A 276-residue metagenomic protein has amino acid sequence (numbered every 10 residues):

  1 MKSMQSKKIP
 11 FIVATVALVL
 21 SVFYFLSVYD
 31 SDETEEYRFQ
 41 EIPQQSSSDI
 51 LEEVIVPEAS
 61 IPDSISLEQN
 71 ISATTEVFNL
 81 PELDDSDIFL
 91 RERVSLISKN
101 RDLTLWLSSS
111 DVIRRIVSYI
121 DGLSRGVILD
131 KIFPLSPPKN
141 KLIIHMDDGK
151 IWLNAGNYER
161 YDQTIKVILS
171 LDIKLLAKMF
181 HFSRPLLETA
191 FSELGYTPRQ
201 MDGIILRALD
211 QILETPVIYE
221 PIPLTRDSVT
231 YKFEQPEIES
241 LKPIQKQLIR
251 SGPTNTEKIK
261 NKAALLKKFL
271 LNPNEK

Functional and structural regions predicted by a protein language model:
M1-I9: Short, low-complexity patches enriched in S/T/P/G
F11-Y24: Hydrophobic membrane-insertion alpha-helices, especially the h-region of bacterial N-terminal signal peptides
F25, E220-K276: A cross-kingdom marker for long, charged
S31-E76: Juxtamembrane proline-rich low-complexity "stalk" or linker regions positioned immediately after a signal peptide
S86-V94, S108, R115-R160: Signal peptide-directed extracytoplasmic domains
F89-L103, Y158-S170, E239-I244: Acidic/histidine-rich, surface-exposed loop or edge segments in extracytoplasmic proteins
T104, V127-L135, L175-F180, F191-I205 (+2 more regions): Surface-exposed patches in mature extracellular/periplasmic domains of secreted proteins
K141-G203: Mid-length scaffold segments of soluble, non-membrane domains
